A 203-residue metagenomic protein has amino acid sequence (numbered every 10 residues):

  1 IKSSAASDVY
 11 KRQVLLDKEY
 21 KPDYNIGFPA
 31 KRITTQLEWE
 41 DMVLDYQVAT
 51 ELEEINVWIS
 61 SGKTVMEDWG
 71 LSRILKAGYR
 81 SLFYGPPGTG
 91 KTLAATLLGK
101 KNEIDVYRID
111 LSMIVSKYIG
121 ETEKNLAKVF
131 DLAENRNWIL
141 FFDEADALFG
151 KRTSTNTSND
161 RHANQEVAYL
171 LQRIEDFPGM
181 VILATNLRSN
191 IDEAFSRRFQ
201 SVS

Functional and structural regions predicted by a protein language model:
I1, Y46-S203: Walker A/P-loop NTP-binding motif of AAA+ ATPase domains
I1-A6, Y10: Single conserved hydrophobic/aromatic residue that forms the stacking wall/gate of nucleotide- or nucleobase-binding
V9, V14, V106-R108: Hydrophobic transmembrane signal anchors and adjacent membrane-proximal interface regions, especially in viral
R12-M42, Y46, E53-N56, D146: Conserved ASCE P-loop NTPase core motifs with emphasis on AAA+ ATPases
